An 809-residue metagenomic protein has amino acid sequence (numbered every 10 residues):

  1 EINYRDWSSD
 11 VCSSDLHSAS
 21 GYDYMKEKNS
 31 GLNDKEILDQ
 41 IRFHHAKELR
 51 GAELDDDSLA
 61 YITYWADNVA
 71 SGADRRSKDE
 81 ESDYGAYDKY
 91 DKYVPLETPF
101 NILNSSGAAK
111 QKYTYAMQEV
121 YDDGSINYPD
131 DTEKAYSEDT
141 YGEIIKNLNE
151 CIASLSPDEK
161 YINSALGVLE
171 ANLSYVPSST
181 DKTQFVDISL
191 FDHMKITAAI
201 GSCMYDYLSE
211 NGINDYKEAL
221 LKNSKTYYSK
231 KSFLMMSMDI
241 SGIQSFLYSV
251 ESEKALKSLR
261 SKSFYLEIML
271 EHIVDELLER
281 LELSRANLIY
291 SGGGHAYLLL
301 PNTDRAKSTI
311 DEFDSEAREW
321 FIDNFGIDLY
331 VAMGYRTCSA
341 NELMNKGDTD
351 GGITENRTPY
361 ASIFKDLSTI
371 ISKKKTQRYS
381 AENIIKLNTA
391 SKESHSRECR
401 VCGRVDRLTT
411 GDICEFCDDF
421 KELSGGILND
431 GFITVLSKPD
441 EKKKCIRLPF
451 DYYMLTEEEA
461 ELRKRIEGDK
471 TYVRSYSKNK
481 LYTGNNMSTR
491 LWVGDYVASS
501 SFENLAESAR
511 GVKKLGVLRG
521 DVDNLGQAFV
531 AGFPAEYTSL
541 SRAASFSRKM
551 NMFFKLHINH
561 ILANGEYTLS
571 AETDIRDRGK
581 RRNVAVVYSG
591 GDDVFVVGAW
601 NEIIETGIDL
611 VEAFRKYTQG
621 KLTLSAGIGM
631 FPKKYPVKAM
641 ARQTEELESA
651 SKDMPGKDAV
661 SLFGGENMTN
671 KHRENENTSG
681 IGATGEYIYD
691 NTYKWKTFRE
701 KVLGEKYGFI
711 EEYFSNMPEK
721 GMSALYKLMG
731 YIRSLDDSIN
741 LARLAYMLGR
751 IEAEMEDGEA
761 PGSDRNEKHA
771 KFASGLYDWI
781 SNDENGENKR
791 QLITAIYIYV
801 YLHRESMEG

Functional and structural regions predicted by a protein language model:
R5, S9, S14-G294, L298-G809: Charged, helix-rich terminal subdomains or tails
